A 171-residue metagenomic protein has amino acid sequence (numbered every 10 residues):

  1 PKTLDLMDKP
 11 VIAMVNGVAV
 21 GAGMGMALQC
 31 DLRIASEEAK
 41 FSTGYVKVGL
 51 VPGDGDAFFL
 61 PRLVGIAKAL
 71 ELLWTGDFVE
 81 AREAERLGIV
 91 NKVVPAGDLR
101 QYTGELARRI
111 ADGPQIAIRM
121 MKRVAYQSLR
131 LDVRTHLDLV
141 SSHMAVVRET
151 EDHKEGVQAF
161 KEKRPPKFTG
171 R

Functional and structural regions predicted by a protein language model:
K2-I118, A145, E149-Q158, R164 (+1 more regions): Crotonase-fold acyl-CoA enzyme core
Q127-S128, K163-K167: A short structural micro-motif
T135: Conserved "HGTGT" condensation-loop signature of ketosynthase/thiolase-family condensing enzymes that catalyze
